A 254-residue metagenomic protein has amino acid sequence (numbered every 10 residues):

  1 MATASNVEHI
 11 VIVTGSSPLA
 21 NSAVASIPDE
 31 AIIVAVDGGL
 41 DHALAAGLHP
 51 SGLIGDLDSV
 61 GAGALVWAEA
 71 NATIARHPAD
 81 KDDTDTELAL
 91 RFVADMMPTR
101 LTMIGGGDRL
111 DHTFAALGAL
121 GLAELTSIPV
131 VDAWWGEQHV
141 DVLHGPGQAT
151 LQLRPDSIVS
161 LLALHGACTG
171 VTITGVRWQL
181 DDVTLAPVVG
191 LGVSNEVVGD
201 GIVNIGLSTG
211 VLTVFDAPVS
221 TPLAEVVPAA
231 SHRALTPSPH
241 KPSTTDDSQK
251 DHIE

Functional and structural regions predicted by a protein language model:
M1-W67: N-terminal beta-strand-loop-alpha-helix module at the start of alpha/beta ligand-binding or catalytic domains
I12-T14, D37, I104-G106, W134 (+1 more regions): Short beta-strand segments
A20-S22, D83-E87, R109-A115: Short glycine/serine/threonine-rich phosphate/pyrophosphate-binding segments that cradle anionic phosphate groups
T73-P78, V131, D156-S160, A167: A glycine-rich helix N-cap at a beta->alpha junction
I74-M96: Short phosphate-binding loop-to-helix
L88-G105, A123, D181: Active-site/ligand-binding-proximal alpha/beta "capping" segment
R100-G147: Anionic-ligand-binding alpha/beta catalytic cores of soluble enzymes and soluble regulatory domains that recognize
L143-E254: Long, charged alpha-helical interface segments
